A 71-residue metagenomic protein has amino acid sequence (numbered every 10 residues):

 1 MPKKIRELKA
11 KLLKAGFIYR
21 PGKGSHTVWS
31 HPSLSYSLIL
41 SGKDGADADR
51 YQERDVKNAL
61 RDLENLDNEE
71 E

Functional and structural regions predicted by a protein language model:
M1-P21, S30-E71: Basic nucleic-acid-binding interfaces
